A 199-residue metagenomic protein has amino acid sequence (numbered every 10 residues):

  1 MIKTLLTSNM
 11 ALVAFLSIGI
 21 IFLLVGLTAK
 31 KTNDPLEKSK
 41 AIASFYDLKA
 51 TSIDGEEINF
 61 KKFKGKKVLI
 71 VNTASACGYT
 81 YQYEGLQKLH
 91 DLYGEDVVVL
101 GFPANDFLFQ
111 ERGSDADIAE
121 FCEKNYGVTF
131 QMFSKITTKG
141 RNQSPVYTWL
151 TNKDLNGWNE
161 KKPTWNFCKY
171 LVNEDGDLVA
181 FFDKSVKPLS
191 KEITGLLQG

Functional and structural regions predicted by a protein language model:
M1-D47: N-terminal targeting signals for export/organelle localization
K31-K61, Y81, P145: N-terminal "domain-start" segment that seeds a small globular fold
S52, N72-A76: Amphipathic alpha-helical repeat scaffolds
K66-K67, A76, T80-N105, E123-Y126: Conserved helix-turn-beta segment immediately C-terminal to the redox Cys motif in thioredoxin-like folds
D96-S114, T129-G140: Thiol-based oxidoreductase modules, predominantly thioredoxin-like and allied folds used for disulfide exchange
A116-W165: Short, internal strand/loop/helix patches that form the active-site neighborhood or redox-interaction surface
P145-T148, N152-G199: Thiol-/selenol-based redox modules, centered on thioredoxin-like and closely related oxidoreductase domains
